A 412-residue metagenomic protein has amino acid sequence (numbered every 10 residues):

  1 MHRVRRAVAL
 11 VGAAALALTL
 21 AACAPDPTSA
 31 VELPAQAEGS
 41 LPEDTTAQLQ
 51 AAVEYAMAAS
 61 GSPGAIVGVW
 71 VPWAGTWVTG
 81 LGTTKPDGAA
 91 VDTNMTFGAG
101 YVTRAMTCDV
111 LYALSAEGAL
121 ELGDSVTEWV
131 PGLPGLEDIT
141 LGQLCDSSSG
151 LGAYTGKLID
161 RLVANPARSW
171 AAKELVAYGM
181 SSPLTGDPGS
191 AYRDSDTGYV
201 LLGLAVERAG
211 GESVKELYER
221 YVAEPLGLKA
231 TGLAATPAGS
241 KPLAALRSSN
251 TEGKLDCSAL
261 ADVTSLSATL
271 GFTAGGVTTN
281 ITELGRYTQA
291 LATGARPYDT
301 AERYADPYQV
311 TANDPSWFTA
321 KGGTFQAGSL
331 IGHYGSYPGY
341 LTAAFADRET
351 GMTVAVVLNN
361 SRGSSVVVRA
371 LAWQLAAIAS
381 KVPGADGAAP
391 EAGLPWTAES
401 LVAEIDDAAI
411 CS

Functional and structural regions predicted by a protein language model:
M1-S29: Secretory targeting and sorting signals
C23-W77, D262-S412: Catalytic loop of the DD-peptidase/beta-lactamase superfamily, centered on the K-T-G motif and neighboring
Q50, W73, M95-G123, Y199-E207 (+3 more regions): Active-site SXXK
A59-G61, A90, P134-D138, W170 (+4 more regions): Extracellular/periplasmic catalytic domains that process cell-envelope and extracellular macromolecules
S60-P63, P86-L144, G186-S195, F272-G275: Short active-site loop at a secondary-structure junction that contains or immediately precedes the catalytic residue(s)
I66-G68, G98, Q143-C145, R193 (+4 more regions): Structural recognition of the beta-strand scaffold that forms the well-ordered cores of secreted hydrolase catalytic
G82-T83, N360: A generic structural motif
D138-L330, Y334: Short, surface-exposed loop or secondary-structure junction motifs that flank catalytic or metal-binding residues
